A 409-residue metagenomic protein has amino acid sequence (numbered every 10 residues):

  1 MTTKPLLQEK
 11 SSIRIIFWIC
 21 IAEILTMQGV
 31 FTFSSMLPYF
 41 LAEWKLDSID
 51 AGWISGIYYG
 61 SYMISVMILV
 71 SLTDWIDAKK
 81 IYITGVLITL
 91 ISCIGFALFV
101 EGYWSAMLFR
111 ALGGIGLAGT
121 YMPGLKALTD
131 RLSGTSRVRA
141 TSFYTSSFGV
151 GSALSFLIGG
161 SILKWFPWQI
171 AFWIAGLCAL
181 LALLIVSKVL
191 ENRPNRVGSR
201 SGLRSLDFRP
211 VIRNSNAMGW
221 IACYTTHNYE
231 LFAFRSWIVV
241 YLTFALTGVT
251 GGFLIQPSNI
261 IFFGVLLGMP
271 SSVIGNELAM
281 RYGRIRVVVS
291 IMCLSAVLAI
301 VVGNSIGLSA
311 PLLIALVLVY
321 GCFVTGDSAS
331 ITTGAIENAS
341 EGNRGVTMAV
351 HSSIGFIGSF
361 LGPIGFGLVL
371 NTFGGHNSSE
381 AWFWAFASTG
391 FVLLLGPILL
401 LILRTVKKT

Functional and structural regions predicted by a protein language model:
F31, Y59-M67, S152-A153, V265-V273 (+1 more regions): Residue-level signature of mid-helix packing/kink "hotspots" within the transmembrane helices of 12-pass Major
F33-S34, M218-V265, M269, G362-P363: Extracytoplasmic gate region of multi-pass secondary transporters
I64-V100: Conserved MFS/SLC helix-loop-helix module at the cytosolic interface between two early adjacent transmembrane helices
W75-G85, M280-M292: Cytoplasmic membrane-interface "Motif A"-like loop-to-helix N-cap segments of 12-TM Major Facilitator Superfamily
F109-S147: Cytoplasmic helix-loop-helix junction between adjacent transmembrane helices in 12-TM secondary transporters
Y144-K188: Helix-loop-helix hairpin linking two adjacent transmembrane segments in secondary transporters
S187-R209: Flexible cytoplasmic inter-helical loops of multi-pass small-molecule transporters
I285-I331: C-terminal transmembrane helical hairpin of 12-TM major facilitator-type secondary transporters
